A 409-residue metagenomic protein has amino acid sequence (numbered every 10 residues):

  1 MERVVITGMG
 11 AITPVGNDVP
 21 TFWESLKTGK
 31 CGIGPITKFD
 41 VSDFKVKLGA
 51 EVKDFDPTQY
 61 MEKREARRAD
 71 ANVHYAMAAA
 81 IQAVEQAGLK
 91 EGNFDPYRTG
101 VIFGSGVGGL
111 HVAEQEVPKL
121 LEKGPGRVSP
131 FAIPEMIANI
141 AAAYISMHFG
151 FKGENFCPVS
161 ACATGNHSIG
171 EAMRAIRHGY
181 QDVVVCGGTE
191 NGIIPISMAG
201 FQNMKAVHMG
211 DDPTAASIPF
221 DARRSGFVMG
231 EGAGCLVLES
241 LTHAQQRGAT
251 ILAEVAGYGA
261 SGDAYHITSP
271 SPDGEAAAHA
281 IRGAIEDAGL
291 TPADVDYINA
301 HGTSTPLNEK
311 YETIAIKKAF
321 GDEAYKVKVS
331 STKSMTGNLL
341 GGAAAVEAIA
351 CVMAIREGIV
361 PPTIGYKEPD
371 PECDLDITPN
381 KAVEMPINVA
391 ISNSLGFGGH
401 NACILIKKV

Functional and structural regions predicted by a protein language model:
M1-E65, A87, T242-E254, I349-T363 (+1 more regions): ACP-dependent fatty acid/polyketide chain-elongation machinery
R3-T7, G34, D212-A288, Y297: Condensing-enzyme catalytic core mediating Claisen C-C bond formation in acyl metabolism
I6, K27-S160, T189-M198, P292-N308: Conserved beta-ketoacyl condensing-enzyme motif
G8, L26, A80, V101 (+10 more regions): Conserved small-residue
T37, Y180-S225, Y258-P272, G302-E309 (+1 more regions): Acyl-CoA/ACP chain-elongation machinery
A76-L89, Y144-E190, V228-A249, N338-V360 (+1 more regions): Active-site-proximal alpha-helical scaffold in enzymes
A83-D95, A244-T250, I281-Y297, A319-E323: Phosphate/pyrophosphate-binding loops at sites that engage ATP/ADP/AMP, CoA/4′-phosphopantetheine, polyphosphate
E122-S129, H167-G170, R174, N191-Q246 (+2 more regions): Glycine-/small-residue-rich "gating" segment that lines the acyl/pantetheine channel and substrate pocket
